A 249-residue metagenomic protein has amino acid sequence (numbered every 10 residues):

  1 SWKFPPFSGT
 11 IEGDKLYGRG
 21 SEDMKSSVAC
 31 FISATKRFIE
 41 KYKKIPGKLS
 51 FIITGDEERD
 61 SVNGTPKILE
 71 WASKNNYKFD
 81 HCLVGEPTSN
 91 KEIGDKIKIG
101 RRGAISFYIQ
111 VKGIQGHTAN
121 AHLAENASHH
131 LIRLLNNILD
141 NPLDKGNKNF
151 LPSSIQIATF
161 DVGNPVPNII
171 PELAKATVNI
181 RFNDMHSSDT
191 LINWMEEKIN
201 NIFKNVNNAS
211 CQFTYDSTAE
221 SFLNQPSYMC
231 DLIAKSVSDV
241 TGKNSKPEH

Functional and structural regions predicted by a protein language model:
S1-R19, E40-I45: Acidic/His- and Gly-rich active-site-bordering loop/insert found across diverse amide/peptide-bond hydrolases
G9, D56, G116: Acyl-CoA/ACP chain-elongation machinery
E12-D23, G242-E248: Short pre-catalytic strand/loop immediately N-terminal to key active-site residues, enriched for Gly-Thr
L16, D80-V84, S106-Y108: Short glycine-aspartate micro-motif
Y17-A29, Y42, H122-S128: Short, conserved micro-motifs enriched in small and acidic residues
M24-G100: Acidic/histidine-rich catalytic neighborhood of metal-dependent amide-processing enzymes
P87-E92, I99, I105-H249: Metal-dependent amide/peptide-bond hydrolase catalytic core, centered on the "pita-bread" metallohydrolase fold
